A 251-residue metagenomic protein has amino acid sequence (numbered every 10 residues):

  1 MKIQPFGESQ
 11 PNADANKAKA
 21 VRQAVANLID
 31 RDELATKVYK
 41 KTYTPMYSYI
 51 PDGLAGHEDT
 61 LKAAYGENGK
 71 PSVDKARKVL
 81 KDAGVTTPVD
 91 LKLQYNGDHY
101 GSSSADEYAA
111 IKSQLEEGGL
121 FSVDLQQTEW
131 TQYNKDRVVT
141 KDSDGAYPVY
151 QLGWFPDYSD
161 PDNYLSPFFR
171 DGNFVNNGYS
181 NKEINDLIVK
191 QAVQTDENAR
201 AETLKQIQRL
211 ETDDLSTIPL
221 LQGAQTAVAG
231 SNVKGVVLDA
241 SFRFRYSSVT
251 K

Functional and structural regions predicted by a protein language model:
M1, K19, Q23-N27, D32 (+7 more regions): Solvent-exposed, polar/charged alpha-helical surfaces in well-ordered, non-transmembrane soluble domains, broadly
M1-I3, E33-V38, T131-F169, A192-V193 (+1 more regions): Pocket-flanking alpha-helical
M1-K19, A55-K75, V138-G145, S166-V193 (+1 more regions): Short, solvent-exposed loop/beta-turn-alpha elements that line the ligand-binding surface or hinge of extracytoplasmic
M1-Y47, L91-Y100, T195-D213: Alpha-helical secondary-structure segments
R31-L34, K41-P45, D52-G56, G97-G101 (+4 more regions): Solvent-exposed loop/turn segments at secondary-structure junctions within structured extracellular/periplasmic domains
T36-K40, S48-Y49, S103-A105, P161-Y164 (+1 more regions): Short, solvent-exposed loop/turn and secondary-structure capping segments
P45-D82, H99-D106: Structural transition elements
K81-P156, F169, Q225: Ligand/substrate-recognition segments at binding pockets and active sites
